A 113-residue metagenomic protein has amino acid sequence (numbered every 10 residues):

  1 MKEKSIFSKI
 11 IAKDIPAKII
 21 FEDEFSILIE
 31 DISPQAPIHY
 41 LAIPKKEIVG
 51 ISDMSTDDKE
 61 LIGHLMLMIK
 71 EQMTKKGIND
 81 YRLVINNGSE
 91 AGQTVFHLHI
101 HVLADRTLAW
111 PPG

Functional and structural regions predicted by a protein language model:
M1-G113: HIT superfamily nucleotide-processing domains
